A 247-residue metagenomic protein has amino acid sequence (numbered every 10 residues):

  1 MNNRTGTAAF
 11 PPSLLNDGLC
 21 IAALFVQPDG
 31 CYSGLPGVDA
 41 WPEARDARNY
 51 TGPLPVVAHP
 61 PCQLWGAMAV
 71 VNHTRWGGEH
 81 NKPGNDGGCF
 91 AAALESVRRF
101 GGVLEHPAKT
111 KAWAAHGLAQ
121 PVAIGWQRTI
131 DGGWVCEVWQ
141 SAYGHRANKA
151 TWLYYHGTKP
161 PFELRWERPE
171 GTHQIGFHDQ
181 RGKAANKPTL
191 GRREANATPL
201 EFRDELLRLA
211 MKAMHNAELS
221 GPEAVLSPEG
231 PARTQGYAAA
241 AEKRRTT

Functional and structural regions predicted by a protein language model:
M1-T247: Class I S-adenosyl-L-methionine
